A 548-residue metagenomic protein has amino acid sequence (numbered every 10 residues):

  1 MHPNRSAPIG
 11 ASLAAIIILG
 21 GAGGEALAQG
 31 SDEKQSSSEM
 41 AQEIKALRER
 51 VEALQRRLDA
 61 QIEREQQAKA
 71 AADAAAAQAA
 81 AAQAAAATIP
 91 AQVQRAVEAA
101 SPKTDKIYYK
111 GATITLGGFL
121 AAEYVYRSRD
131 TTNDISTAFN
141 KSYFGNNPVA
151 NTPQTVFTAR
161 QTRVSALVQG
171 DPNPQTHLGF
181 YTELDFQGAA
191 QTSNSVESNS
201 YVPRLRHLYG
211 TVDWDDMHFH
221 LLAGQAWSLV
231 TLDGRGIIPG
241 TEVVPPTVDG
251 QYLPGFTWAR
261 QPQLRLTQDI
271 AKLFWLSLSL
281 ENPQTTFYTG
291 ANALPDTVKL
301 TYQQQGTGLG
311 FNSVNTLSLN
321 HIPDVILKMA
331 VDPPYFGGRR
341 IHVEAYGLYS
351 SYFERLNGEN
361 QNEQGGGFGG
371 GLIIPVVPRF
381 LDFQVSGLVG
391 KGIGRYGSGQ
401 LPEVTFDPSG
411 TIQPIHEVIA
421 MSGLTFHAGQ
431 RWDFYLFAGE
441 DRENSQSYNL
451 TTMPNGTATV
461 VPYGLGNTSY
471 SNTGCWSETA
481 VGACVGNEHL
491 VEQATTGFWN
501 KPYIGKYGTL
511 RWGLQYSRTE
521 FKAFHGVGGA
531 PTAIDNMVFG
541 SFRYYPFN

Functional and structural regions predicted by a protein language model:
H2-S12: Bacterial N-terminal signal peptides that target proteins for export
I17-A26: C-terminal segment of classical bacterial N-terminal signal peptides
A26-I135: N-terminal periplasmic/intermembrane-space "pro-region" immediately following the signal or transit peptide
P102-L294, H321-P334, I374, F380-V389 (+1 more regions): Outer membrane beta-barrel
Y109, T155-Q161, S198-L205, G255-A259 (+8 more regions): Transmembrane beta-barrel outer-membrane domains
D130-I135, Q191-Y201, G234-T241, Y288-G306 (+7 more regions): Outer-membrane beta-barrel translocator domains and adjoining extracellular loop/strand segments of Gram-negative
L327, G338-A494: Detector for outer-membrane/organellar transmembrane beta-barrel domains, recognizing the amphipathic beta-strand
A533-N548: Outer-membrane beta-barrel "beta-signal"
